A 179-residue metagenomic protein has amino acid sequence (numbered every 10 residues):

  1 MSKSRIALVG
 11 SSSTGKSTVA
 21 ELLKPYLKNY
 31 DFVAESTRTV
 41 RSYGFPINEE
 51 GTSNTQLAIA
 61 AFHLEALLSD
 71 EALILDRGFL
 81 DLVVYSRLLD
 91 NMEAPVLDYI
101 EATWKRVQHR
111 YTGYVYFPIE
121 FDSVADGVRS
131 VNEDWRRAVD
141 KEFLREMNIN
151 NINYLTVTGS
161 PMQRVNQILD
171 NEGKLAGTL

Functional and structural regions predicted by a protein language model:
S2-R5: Pre-Walker A (Motif I) flank of P-loop NTPase domains
L8: Hydrophobic anchor at the beta1->P-loop junction of P-loop NTPases
S11: P-loop (Walker A) phosphate-binding loop of NTP-binding proteins
K16: Conserved lysine of the Walker
E21-E65: Conserved substrate/cofactor phosphate-moiety recognition/catalytic segment in nucleotide-dependent phosphotransferases
Q56-Q108: Glycine-rich phosphate-binding loop used to anchor ATP phosphates in small-molecule kinases, encompassing both
D90-M162, Q167: A glycine- and Lys/Arg-enriched "phosphate-lid" helix/loop adjacent to the NTP-binding pocket of small-molecule kinases
